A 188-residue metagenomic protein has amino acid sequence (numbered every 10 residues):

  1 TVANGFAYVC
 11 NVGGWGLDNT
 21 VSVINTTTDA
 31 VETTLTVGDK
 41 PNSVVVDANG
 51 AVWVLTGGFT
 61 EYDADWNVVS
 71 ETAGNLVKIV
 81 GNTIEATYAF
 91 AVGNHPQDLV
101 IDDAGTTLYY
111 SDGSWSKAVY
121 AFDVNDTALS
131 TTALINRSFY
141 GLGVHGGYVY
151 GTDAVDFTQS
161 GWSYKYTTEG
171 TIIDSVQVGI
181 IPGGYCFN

Functional and structural regions predicted by a protein language model:
T1-N188: Predominantly soluble domains enriched in secretory-pathway, periplasmic, or organellar proteins
